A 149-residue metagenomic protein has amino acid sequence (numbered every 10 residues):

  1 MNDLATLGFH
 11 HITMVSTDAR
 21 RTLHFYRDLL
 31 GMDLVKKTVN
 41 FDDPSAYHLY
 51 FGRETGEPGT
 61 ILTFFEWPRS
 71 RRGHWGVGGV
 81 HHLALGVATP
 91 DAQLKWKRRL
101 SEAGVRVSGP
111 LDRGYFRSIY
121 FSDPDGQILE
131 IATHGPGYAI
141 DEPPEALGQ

Functional and structural regions predicted by a protein language model:
M1-A5, T38, L94-Q149: Vicinal oxygen chelate
N2, F25, L30, T60-L62 (+4 more regions): Long, contiguous binding/interaction regions
G8-T17, R69-R99, R117-S122: Vicinal oxygen chelate
F9-T13, M32, L49, G59-L62 (+3 more regions): Short, structured motif recognition centered on aromatic/hydrophobic residues
V15-P58, P110: Core segments of cupin and vicinal oxygen chelate
R53-G56, A88, P124: Short loop segments at secondary-structure junctions
E66-W67, L111: A conserved beta-strand-loop-helix scaffold within acyl/acetyltransferase catalytic domains
W67-S70, H134-G135: Short glycine-enriched loops at secondary-structure junctions
